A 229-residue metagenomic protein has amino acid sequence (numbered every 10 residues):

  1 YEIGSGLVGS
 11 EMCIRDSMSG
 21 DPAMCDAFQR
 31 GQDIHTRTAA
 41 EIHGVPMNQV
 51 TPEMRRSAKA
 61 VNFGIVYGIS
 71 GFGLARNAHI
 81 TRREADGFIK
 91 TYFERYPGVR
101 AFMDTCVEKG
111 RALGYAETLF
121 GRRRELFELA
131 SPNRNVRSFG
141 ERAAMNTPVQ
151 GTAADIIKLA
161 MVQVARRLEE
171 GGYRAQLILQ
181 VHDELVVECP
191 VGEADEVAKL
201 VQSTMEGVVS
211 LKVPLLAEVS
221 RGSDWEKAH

Functional and structural regions predicted by a protein language model:
Y1-I3: Short, exposed "boundary/linker" segments that immediately precede the start of a downstream structural module
S5, S10-H229: Conserved catalytic core of nucleotide polymerization and phosphodiester-bond processing enzymes
